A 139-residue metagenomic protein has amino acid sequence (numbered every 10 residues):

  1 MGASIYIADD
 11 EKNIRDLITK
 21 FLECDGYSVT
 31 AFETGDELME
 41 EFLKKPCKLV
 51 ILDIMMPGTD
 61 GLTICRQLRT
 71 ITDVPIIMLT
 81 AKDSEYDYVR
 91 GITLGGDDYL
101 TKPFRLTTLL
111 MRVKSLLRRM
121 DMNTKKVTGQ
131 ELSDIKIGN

Functional and structural regions predicted by a protein language model:
S4, S115-N139: Short, Lys/Arg-enriched segments at the junction into DNA-binding effector domains of transcriptional regulators
R15, P57, S84, K102: The feature encodes the CheY-like receiver
D16-C24: Charged docking surfaces used in two-component/phosphorelay signaling
G26-T34, E41: Short hydrophobic/Thr-rich beta-strand motif most characteristic of the beta2 strand and flanking loop of CheY-like
T34, D60-T63: Acidic catalytic/metal-coordinating carboxylates
L43-K45, Q67-V74, L94: Conserved phosphotransfer cores of two-component systems
K45-I51, M56: Active-site beta3 strand of CheY-like receiver
